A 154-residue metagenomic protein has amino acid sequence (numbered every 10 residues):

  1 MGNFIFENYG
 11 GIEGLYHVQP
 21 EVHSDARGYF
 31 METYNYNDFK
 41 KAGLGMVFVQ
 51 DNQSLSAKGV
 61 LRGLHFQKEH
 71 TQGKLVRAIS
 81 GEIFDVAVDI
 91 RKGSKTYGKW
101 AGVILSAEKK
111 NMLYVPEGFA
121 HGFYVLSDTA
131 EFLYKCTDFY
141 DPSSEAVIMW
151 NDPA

Functional and structural regions predicted by a protein language model:
M1-E108, S127-T129, C136-A154: Non-catalytic, conserved peripheral segments adjacent to functional cores
L105-S127: Conserved metal-binding segment of the jelly-roll/cupin
